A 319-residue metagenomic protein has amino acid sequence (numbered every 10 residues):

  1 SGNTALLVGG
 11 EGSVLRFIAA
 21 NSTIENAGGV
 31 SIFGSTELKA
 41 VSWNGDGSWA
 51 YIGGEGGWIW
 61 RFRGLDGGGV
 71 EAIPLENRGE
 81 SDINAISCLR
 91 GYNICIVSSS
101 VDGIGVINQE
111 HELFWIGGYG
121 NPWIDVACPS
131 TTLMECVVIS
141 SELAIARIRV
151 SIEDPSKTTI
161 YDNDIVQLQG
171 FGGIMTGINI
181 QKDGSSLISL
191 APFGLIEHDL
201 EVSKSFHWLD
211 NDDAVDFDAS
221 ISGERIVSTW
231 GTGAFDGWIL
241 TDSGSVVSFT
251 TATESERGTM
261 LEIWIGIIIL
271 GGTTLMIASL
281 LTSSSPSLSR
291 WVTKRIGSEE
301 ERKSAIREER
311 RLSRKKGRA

Functional and structural regions predicted by a protein language model:
S1-R318: Residue-level hotspots at or immediately adjacent to binding/recognition sites across diverse folds
